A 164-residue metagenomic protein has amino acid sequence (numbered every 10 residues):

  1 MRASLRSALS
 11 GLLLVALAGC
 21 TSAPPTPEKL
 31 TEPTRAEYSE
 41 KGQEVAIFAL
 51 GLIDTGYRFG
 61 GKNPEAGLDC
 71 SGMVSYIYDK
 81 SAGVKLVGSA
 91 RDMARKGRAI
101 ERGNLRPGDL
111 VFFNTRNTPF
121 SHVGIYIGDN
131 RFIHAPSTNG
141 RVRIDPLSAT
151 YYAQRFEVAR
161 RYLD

Functional and structural regions predicted by a protein language model:
M1-L9: Bacterial N-terminal signal peptides that target proteins for export
L12: Acidic, glycine-rich low-complexity segments
V15-G19: C-terminal motif of bacterial Sec signal peptides marking the signal peptidase cleavage site
T21-S71, S75-R95, N114, S121-H122 (+1 more regions): N-terminal capping segments
E32-A36, V84-R141, P146: ...with weaker cross-activation on analogous glycine-rich loops/strands in unrelated enzymes
A66-G67, E101, Y152: Short, conserved glycine- and acidic-residue-centered signature motifs in active-site or ligand-binding loops
T150-D164: Glycine- and charge-enriched low-complexity intrinsically disordered segments
